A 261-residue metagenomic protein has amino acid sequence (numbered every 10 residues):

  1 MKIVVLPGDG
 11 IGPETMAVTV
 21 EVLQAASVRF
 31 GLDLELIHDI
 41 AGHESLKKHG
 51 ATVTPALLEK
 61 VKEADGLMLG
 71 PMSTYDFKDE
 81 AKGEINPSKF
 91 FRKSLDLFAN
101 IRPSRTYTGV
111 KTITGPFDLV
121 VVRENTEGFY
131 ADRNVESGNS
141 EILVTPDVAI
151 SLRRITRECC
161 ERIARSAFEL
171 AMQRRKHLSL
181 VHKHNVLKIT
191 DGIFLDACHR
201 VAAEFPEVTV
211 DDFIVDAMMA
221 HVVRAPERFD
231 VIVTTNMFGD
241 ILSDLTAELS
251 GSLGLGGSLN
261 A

Functional and structural regions predicted by a protein language model:
M1-G10, I37, G42-H43: Generic N-terminal amphipathic, Lys/Arg-enriched alpha-helix
M1-K2, L32, K62-G66, L97-F98 (+6 more regions): Short coil/turn connectors at secondary-structure junctions
V4-E21, A25-S27, E141-D216, R228: Glycine-rich phosphate/diphosphate-binding loop of Rossmann-like nucleotide-binding domains
D9-G12, D65, V122, A167 (+1 more regions): Buried hydrophobic positions in well-ordered alpha/beta secondary-structure cores of metabolic enzymes
R29-P55, A220-V222: N-terminal beta-loop-helix "entrance" segment that forms/cooperates in small-molecule cofactor or anionic ligand
H43-L46, L97, H221-A261: Glycine-rich phosphate/nucleotide-binding loop
S45-I142, A149-I150, M237: N-terminal glycine-rich phosphate/adenylate-binding segment common to multiple enzyme folds
E59-V61, S94, V110-G115, A171-M172 (+3 more regions): Solvent-exposed alpha-helices and their adjacent loops that cap or buttress functional pockets in soluble metabolic
